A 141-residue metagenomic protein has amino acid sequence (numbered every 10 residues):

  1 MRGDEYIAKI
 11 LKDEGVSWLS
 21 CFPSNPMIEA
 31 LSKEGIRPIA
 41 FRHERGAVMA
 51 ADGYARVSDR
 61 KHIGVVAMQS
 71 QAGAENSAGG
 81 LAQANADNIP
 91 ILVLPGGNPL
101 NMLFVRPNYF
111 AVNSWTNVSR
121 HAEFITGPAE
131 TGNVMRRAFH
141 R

Functional and structural regions predicted by a protein language model:
M1-R141: N-terminal alpha/beta PP-like core and its mobile active-site loop of ThDP/TPP-dependent enzymes
